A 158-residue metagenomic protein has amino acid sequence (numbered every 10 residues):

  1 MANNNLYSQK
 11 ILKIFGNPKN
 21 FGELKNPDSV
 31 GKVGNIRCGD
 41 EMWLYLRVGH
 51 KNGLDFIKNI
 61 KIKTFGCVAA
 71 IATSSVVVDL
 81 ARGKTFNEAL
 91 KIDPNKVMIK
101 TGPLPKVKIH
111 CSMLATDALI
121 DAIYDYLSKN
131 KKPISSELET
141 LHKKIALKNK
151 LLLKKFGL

Functional and structural regions predicted by a protein language model:
M1-N26, V30-G31, G49-K51, K84-E88 (+1 more regions): C-terminal binding/interaction regions
F21-I57, I62: Structured beta-strand/loop patches that form or line metal/cofactor-binding pockets in enzymes
C38, T64-I71, C111: Short, thiol/selenol-centered motifs that function as redox-active sites or metal-ligating centers
K61, F65, P103: Conserved short-loop catalytic and cofactor-binding motifs
A69-K84: Alpha-helical support elements that line or immediately flank enzyme active sites and cofactor-binding pockets
